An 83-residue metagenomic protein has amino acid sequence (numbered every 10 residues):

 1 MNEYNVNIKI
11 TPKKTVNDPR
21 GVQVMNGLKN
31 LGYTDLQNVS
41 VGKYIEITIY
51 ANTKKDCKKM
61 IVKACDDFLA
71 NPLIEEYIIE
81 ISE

Functional and structural regions predicted by a protein language model:
M1-Y44, Y50-E83: Long, contiguous binding/interaction regions
